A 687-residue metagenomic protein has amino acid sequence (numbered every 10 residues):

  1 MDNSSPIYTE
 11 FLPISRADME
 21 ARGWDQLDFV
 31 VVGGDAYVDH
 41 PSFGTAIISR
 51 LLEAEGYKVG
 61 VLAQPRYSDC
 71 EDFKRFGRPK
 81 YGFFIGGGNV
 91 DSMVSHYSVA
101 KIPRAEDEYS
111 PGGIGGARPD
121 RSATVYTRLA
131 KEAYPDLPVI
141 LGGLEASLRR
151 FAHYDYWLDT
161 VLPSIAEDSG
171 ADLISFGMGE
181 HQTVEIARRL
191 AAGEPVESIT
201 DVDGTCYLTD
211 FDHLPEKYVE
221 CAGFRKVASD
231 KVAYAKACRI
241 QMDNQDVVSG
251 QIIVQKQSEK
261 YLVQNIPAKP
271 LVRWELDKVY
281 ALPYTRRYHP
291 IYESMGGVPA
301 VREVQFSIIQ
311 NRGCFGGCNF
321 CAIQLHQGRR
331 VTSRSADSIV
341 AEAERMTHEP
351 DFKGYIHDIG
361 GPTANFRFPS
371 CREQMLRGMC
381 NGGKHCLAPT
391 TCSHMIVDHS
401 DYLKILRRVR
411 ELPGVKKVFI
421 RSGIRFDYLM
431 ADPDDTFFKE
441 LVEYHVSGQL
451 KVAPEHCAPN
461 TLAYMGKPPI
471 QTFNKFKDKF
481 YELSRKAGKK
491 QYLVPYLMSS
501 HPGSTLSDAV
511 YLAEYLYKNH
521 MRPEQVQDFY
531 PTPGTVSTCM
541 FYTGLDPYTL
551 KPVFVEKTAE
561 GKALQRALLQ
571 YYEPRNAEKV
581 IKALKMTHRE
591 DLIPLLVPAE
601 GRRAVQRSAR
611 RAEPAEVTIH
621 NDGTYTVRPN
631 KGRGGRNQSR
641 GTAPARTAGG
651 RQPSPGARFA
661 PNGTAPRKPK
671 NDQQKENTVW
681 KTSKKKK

Functional and structural regions predicted by a protein language model:
D2-Q26, A36, V232-S307: N-terminal [4Fe-4S]-dependent radical SAM core
V31, I47, R66-Y67, R345-V494 (+1 more regions): Conserved SAM/AdoMet-binding glycine-rich loop
D35, M295-A322, T347, Y355: N-terminal pre-triad scaffold of radical SAM enzymes
G44, A63-Q257, Q264-N265: Glycine-rich beta-alpha loop elements in corrinoid/cobalamin-binding modules across cobalamin-dependent enzymes
S68, E197-D246, E259, A268-L271 (+6 more regions): Terminal amphipathic helices with adjacent charged low-complexity linkers/tails
D91-A100, L148-R150, E180-E185, T209-H213 (+6 more regions): Flexible glycine/acidic-rich beta-alpha junction loops that bind and position SAM and/or redox cofactors in anaerobic
D172, V279, C314, I339 (+3 more regions): Conserved, mostly hydrophobic/aromatic
S608-E613, V617-K687: Intrinsically disordered, Lys/Arg-rich low-complexity segments
